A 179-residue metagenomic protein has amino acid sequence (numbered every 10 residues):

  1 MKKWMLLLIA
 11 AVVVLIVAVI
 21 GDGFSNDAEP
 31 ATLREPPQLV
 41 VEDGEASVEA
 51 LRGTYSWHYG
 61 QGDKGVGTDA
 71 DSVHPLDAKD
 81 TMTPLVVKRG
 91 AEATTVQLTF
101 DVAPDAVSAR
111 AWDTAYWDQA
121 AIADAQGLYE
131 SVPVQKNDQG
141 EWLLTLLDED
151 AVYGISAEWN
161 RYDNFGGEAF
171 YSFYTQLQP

Functional and structural regions predicted by a protein language model:
M1-V13: N-terminal Sec-pathway targeting helices
L8, L15-I16, G23, V86-T94 (+2 more regions): Intrinsically disordered, low-complexity prosegments and terminal tails associated with secretory/extracytoplasmic
V17-D69, A169-S172: N-terminal export/targeting and maturation segments
W57-D124: Mature extracytoplasmic domains of secretory-pathway proteins
F100, N164-P179: Short beta-strand elements
S131-D138: Short beta-strand segments within Ig-like beta-sandwich modules, predominantly Fibronectin type-III
D138, L143-V152: Surface-exposed, short loops/turns at beta-strand junctions within beta-sandwich domains
E149-Y162: Short, aromatic- and glycine-rich surface loops/edge beta-strands on solvent-exposed regions
